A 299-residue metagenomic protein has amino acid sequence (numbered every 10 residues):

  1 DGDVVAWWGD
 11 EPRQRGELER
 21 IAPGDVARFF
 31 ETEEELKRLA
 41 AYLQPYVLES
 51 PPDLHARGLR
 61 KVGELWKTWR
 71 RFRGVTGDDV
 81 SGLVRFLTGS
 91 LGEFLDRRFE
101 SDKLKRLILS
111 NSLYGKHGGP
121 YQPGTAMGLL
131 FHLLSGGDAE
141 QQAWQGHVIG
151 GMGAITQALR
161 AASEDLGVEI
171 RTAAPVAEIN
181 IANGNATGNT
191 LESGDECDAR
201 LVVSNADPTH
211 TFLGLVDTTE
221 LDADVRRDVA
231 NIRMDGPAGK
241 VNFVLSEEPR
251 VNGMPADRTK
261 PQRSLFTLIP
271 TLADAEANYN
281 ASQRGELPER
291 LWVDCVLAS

Functional and structural regions predicted by a protein language model:
D1-L48, S81: Dinucleotide-binding Rossmann-like beta1-alpha1 core, especially the glycine-rich loop that anchors the ADP
D1-W7, A154-Q157, D165-L166, A199 (+1 more regions): Short intrinsically disordered, low-complexity coil segments enriched in acidic
G2-G16, L54-L87, G239-D274: Short N-terminal secondary-structure initiator segments
A6, D10, G24, R28-E31 (+7 more regions): Catalytic cores of large soluble enzymes that bind and process phosphate-bearing ligands
V26, K103-L104, G167, E220: Secondary-structure boundary/capping signal
K37-L166: Active-site/ligand-binding neighborhood in enzyme catalytic cores
H147-I149, V168, A174-S299: Mid-domain catalytic core of redox enzymes that form a hydrophobic substrate pocket/lid adjacent to a catalytic redox
